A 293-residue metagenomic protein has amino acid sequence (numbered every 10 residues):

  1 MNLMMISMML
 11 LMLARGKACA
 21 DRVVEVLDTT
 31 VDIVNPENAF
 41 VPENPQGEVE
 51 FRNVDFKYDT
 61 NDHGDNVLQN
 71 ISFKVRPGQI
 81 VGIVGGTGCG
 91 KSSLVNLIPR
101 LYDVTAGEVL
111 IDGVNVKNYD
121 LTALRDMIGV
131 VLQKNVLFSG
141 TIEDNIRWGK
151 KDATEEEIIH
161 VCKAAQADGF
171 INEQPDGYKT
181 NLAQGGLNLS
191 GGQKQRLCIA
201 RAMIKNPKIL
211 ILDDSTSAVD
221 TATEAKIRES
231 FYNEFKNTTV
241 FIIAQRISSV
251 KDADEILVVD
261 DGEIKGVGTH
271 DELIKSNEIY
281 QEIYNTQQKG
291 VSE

Functional and structural regions predicted by a protein language model:
M1, T29-D32, D176: Flexible, glycine-biased helix-capping/connector loops in cytosolic signal-transduction modules
M1-V26: Cytosolic ends of transmembrane helices, especially the final helix of ABC transmembrane type-1 domains
M4-M12, I33, V84-T87, D213: Generic hydrophobic, helix-prone segments enriched in Leu/Val/Ile
S7-M8, P36, S92, V109: Residue-level detector of alpha-helix boundaries and kinks
M12-R15, D32, K57-D59, H63: An intracellular "coupling" helix at the cytosolic face of ABC transporter transmembrane type-1 domains
E25, D32, R147: Conserved E/DxxT/N motif and adjacent residues on the DHp alpha2 helix of HisKA-family sensor histidine kinases
D32-N44: Pre-NBD coupling/linker segments of ABC/ABC-like ATPases
P42-E293: ABC-type nucleotide-binding domain
